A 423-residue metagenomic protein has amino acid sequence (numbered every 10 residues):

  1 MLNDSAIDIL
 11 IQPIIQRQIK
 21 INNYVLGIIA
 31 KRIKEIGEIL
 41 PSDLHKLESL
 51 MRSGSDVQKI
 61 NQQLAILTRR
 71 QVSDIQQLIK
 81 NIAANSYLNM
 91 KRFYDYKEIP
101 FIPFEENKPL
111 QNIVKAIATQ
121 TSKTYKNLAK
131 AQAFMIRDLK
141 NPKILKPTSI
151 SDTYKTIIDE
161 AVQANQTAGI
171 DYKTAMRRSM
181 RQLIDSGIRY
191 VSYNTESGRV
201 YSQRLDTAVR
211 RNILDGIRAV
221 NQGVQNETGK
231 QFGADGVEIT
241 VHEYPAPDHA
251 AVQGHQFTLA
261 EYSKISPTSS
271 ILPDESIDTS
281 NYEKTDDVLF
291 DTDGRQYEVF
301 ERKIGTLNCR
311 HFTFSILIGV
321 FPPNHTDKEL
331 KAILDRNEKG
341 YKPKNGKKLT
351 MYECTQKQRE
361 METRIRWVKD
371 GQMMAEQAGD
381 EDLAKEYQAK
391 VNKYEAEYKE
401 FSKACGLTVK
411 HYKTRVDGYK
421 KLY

Functional and structural regions predicted by a protein language model:
M1-I184, I188, K328-Y423: N-terminal leader/targeting and assembly helices and adjacent pre-domain segments
L139-S149, R189-S202, S263-E298, L334-K347 (+1 more regions): Intrinsically disordered, low-complexity coil segments
D152, Q163-V237: Flexible, gly/proline-biased loop segments at the beginnings of proteins or at boundaries between secondary-structure
Q203-G319, T326-K328: Acidic, glycine-rich two-metal-ion catalytic cores of nucleic acid-processing enzymes
V320-F321, M374: Intrinsically disordered, low-complexity acidic/polar segments
F321-P323, Y352: Amphipathic, soluble alpha/beta structural segments
